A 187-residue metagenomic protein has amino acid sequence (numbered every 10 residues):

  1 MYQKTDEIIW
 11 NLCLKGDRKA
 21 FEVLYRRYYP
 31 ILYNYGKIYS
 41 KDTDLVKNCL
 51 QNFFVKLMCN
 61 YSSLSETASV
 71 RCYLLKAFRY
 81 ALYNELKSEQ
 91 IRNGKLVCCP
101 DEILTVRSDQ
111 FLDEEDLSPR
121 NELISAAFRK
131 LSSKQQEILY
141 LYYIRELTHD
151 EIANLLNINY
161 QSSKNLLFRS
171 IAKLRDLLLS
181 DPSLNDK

Functional and structural regions predicted by a protein language model:
M1-I31, R129, S183-K187: N-terminal module of bacterial RNA polymerase sigma factors
Y2-Q3, L12, G94-C98, N154-L155 (+1 more regions): C-terminal edge and immediately downstream basic/flexible tail or linker adjoining helix-turn-helix-like DNA-binding
Y2-Q3, N84, R92-S118: Internal acidic/polar
K4, K15, S108-L139, L147-T148 (+2 more regions): Amphipathic alpha-helical segment used for protein-protein interaction
L14-K15, Q51-S69: Sigma70-family region 2
Y25-T43, N60, F128, K173 (+1 more regions): Amphipathic, Lys/Arg- and hydrophobic-enriched alpha-helical face
S62-E66, K76-V97: Arg/Lys-rich amphipathic alpha helix in sigma70-family domain 2
R79, Q135, I144, D150-S180: DNA-recognition helix of helix-turn-helix
